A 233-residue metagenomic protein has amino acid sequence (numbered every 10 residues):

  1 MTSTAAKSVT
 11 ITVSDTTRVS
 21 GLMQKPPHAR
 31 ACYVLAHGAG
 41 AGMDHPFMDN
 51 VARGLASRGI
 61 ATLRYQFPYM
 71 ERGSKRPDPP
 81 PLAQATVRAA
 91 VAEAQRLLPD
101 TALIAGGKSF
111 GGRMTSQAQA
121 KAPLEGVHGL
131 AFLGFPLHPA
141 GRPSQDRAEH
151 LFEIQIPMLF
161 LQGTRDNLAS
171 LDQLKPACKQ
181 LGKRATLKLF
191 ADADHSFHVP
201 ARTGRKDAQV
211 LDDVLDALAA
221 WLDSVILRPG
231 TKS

Functional and structural regions predicted by a protein language model:
S8-A102, Q117, F197-D207: Serine-hydrolase catalytic machinery in alpha/beta-hydrolase-like enzymes
Y65, L133, L161: The conserved SAM/SAH-binding core of class I Rossmann-like methyltransferase domains, concentrating on the hydrophobic
P79-A83, A122, R147-H150, A177-C178 (+1 more regions): Short, hinge-like loop/turn segments at secondary-structure boundaries
V87-I156: Primarily recognizes the serine-hydrolase "nucleophile elbow" in alpha/beta-hydrolase and SGNH/GDSL folds
I154-Q155, F160-Q162, D166, F190: Short beta-strand/loop motif that positions the catalytic acidic residue of the alpha/beta-hydrolase fold
N167-Q173: Conserved alpha/beta-hydrolase "acid-adjacent" motif
Q180-V199: Catalytic histidine neighborhood in serine/cysteine hydrolases with alpha/beta-hydrolase-type architecture
A201-S233: Catalytic active-site module of serine/aspartate enzymes centered on a nucleophile-bearing elbow/loop
